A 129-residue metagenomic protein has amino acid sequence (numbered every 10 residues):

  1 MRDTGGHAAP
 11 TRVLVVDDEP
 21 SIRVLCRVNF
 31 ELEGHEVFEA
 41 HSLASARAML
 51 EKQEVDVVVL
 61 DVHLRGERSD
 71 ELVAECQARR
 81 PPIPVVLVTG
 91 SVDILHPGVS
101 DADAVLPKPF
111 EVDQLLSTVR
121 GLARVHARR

Functional and structural regions predicted by a protein language model:
M1-L14, R47, A74, E111-R129: Non-catalytic signal-transmission and effector/linker regions of two-component phosphorelay proteins
E19-R23, V112: Short acidic/polar segment at the start of the alpha1 helix of CheY-like receiver
V24-L32: Charged docking surfaces used in two-component/phosphorelay signaling
E39-V57: Acidic, metal-coordinating helix/loop segments flanking the phosphotransfer/catalytic sites of two-component signaling
E51-Q53, E75-P82, S100: Conserved phosphotransfer cores of two-component systems
D61-C76: Conserved phosphotransfer microenvironments
V86-T89: Hydrophobic/aromatic residues positioned on beta-strands within the core alpha/beta folds
K108: A Lys-centered signature of the CheY-like receiver
